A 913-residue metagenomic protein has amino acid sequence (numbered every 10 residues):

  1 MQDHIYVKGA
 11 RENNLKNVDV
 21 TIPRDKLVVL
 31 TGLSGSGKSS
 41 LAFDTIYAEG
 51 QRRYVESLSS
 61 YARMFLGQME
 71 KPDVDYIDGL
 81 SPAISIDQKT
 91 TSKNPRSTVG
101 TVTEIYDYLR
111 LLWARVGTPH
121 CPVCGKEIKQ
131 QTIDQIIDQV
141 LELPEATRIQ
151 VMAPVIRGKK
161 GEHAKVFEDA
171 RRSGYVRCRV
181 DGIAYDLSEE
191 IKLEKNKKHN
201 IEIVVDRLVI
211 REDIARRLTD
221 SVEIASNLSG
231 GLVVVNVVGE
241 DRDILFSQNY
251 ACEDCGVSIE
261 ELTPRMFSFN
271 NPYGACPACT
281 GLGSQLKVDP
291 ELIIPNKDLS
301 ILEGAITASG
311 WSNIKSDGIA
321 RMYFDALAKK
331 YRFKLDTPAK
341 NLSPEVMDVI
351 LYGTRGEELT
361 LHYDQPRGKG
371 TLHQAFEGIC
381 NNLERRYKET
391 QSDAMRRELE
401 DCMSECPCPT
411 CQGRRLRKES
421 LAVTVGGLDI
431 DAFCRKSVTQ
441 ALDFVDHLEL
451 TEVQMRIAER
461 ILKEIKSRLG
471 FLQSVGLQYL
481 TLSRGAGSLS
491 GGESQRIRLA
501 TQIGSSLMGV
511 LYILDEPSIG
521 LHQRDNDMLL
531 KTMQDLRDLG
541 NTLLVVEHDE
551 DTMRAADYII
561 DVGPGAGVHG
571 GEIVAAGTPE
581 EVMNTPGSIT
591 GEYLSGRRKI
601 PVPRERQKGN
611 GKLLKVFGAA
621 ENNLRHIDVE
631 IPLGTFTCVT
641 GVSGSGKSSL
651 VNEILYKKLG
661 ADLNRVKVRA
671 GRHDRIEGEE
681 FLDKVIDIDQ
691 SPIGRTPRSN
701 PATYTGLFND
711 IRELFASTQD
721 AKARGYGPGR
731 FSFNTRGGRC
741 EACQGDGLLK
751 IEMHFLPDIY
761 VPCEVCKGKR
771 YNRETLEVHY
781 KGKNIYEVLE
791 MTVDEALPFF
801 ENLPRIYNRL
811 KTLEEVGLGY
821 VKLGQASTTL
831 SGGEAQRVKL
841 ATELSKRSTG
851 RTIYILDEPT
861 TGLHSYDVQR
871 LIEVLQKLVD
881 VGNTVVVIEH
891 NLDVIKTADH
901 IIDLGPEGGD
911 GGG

Functional and structural regions predicted by a protein language model:
M1-G912: Conserved phosphate-binding elements of NTP-dependent enzyme cores
